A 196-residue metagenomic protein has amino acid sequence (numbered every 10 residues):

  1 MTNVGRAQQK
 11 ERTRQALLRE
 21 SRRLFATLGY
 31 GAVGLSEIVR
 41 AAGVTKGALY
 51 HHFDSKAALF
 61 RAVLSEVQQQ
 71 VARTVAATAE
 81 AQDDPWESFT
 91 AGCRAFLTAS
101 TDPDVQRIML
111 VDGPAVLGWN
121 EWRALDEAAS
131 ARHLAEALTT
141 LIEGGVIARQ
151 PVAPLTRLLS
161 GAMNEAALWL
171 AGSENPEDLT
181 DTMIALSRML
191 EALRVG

Functional and structural regions predicted by a protein language model:
M1-L28, A32-V44, A57-R61: Basic, helix-initiating cap at the start of DNA-binding domains
G47: Key DNA-contact positions within bacterial/archaeal DNA-binding proteins
Y50-F53, A57: A short His-aromatic
R61-V67: Alpha-helical DNA-contacting segments of helix-turn-helix folds
A62, A76-D104, L155-L159: Hydrophobic alpha-helical connector segments
Q69-A72, V105, W119-G144, A153-R157 (+2 more regions): Amphipathic alpha-helical packing segments from all-alpha helical-bundle domains
T98-D102, A135-E136, T140-E143, L159-E177 (+1 more regions): Amphipathic C-terminal alpha-helical segment
T101-N120, A135, G172: Amphipathic alpha-helical segments used for helix-helix packing
